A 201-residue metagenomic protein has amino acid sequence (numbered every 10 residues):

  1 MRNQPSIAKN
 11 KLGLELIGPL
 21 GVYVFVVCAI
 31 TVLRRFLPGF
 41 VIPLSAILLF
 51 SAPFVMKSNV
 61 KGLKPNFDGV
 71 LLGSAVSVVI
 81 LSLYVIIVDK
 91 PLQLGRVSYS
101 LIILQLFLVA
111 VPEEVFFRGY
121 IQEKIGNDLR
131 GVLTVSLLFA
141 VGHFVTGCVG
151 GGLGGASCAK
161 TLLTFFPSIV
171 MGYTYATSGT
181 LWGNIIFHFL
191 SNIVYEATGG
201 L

Functional and structural regions predicted by a protein language model:
M1-P65, V78-S82, C148-V149, G155 (+2 more regions): N-terminal, membrane-interfacial amphipathic/helix-forming hydrophobic leader that caps and precedes the first
N10-V22, D68-V76, S100-L101, R130-T134 (+2 more regions): Alpha-helical transmembrane segments of integral membrane proteins
G18, L71-I86, L104-V109: Alpha-helical transmembrane segments of multi-pass integral membrane proteins
V32-L33, P53-V55, L92, I121-G126: Alpha-helix C-terminal capping segments
L37-P38, D89-R96: Short low-complexity stretches enriched in small and charged residues
V60-D68, V78-L83, A110-F116, L129: Charged, low-complexity, helix/coiled-coil-prone segments
L83-K90, V145-T146: C-terminal ends of transmembrane alpha-helices and the immediately adjacent extracellular/lumenal or cytosolic loop
R96-L201: Transmembrane helix-loop-helix hairpins at the membrane interface of multi-pass integral membrane proteins
